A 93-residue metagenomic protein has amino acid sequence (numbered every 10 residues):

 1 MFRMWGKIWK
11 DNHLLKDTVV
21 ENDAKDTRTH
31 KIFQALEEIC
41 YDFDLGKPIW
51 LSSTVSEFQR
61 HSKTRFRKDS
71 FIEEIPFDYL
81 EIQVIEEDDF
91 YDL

Functional and structural regions predicted by a protein language model:
M1-E21: Short, extreme N-terminal segment that most often corresponds to the first beta-strand
D11, D23, I85-D89: Generic structural motif
L14-D42: Short, flexible N-terminal segments of the mature chain
A35-L93: Acidic, low-complexity intrinsically disordered segments
